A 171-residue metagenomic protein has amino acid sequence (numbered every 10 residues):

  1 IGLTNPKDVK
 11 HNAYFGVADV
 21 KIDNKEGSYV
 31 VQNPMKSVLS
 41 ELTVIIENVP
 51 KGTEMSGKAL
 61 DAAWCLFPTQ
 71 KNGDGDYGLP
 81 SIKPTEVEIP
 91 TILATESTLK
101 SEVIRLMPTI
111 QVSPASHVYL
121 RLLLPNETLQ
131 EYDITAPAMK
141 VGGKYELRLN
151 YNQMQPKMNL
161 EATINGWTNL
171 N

Functional and structural regions predicted by a protein language model:
I1-E41: Short, low-hydrophobicity acidic/polar segments
G16-I22, M35, I46, A59 (+2 more regions): Hydrophobic side chains in beta-strands
V30-Q32, E41-I45, Y119-R121, E146-R148: Beta-strand secondary-structure signal
I45-E54: Structural motif
T53-G143, T168-N171: Tryptophan-paired
V141, E146-Q155: Non-catalytic, glycine-rich low-complexity segments
Q153-N171: Intrinsically disordered, low-complexity repeat and linker tracts
